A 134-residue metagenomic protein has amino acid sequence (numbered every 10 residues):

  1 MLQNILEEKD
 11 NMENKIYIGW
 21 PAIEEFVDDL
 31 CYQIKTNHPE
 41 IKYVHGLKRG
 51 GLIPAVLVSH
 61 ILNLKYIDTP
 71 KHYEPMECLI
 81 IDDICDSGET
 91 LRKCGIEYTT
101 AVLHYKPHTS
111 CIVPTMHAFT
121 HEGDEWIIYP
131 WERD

Functional and structural regions predicted by a protein language model:
M1-D134: PRPP-associated nucleotide enzymes
